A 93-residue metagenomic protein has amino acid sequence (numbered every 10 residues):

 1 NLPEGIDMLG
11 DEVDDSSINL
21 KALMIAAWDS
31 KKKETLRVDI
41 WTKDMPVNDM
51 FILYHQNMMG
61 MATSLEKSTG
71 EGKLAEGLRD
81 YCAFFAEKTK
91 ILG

Functional and structural regions predicted by a protein language model:
N1-P3: Glycine-centered positions within short beta-strands or beta-hairpins
G5-G70: Active-site- and interface-proximal helix/loop "cap" or "latch" segments in soluble metabolic and energy-transducing
A62-G93: C-terminal charged interaction modules
